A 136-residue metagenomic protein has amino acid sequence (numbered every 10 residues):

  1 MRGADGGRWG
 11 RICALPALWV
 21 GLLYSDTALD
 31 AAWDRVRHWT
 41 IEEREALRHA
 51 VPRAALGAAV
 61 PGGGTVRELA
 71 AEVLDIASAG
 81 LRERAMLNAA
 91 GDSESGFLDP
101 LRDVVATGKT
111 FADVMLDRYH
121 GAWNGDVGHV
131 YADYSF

Functional and structural regions predicted by a protein language model:
R2-F136: C-terminal accessory/tail domains of diverse enzymes
